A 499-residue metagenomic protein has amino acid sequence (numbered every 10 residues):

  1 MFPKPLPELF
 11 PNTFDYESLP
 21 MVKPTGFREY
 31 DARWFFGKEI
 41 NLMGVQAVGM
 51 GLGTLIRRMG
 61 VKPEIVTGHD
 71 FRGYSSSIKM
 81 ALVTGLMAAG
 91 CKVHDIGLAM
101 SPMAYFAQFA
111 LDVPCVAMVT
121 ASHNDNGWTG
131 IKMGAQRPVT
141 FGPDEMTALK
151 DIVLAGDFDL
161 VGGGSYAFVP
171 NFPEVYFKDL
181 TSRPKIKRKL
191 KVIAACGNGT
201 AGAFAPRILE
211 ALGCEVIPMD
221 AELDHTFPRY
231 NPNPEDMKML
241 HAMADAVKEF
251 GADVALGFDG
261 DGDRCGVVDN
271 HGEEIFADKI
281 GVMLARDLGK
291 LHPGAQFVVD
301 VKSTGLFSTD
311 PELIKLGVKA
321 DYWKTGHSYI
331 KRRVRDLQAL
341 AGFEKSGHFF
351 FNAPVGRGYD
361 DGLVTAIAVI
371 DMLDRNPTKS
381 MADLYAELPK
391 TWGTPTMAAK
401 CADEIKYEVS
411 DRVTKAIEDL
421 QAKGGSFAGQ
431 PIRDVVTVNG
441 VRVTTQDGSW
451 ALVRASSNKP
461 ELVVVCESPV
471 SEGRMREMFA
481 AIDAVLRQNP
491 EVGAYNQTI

Functional and structural regions predicted by a protein language model:
F2-T84, A88-A89, F168-V192: An N-terminal, well-structured beta->alpha segment
D15-M21, T129-F250: Gly/Ser/Thr-enriched, mixed-charge loops and adjacent short helices that form phosphate/oxyanion-binding elements
T54, R58, K62-W128, K178 (+1 more regions): N-terminal small/polar loop signature for handling phosphorylated ligands or for N-terminal nucleophile
V61-D70, H94, K191-I193, A295-D300 (+1 more regions): Short glycine-rich phosphate-binding loop at a beta-alpha junction
D70-I78, C196-A203, S303: Glycine-rich phosphate-binding loops at beta-strand->alpha-helix junctions
V113-W128, V247-D269, E274, V318-D361: Glycine-rich phosphate-binding loop
N126-T129, M133-D144, D151, A155 (+3 more regions): Replace "Mg2+/Mn2+-dependent" with "divalent metal-dependent
H292-V465, V470-I499: Phosphate-binding and adjacent anionic-ligand microenvironments
